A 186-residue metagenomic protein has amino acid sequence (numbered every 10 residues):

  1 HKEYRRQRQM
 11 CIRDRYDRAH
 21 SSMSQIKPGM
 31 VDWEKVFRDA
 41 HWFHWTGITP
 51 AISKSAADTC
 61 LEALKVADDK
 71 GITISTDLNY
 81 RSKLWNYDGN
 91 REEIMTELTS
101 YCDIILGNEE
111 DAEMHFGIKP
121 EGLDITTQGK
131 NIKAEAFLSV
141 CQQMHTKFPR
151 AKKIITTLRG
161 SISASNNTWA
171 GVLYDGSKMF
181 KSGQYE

Functional and structural regions predicted by a protein language model:
H1-I12: Single conserved hydrophobic/aromatic residue that forms the stacking wall/gate of nucleotide- or nucleobase-binding
R8, A40, C102: An anion/phosphate-binding loop that grips the pyrophosphate of nucleotide cofactors and donors
R13-K54: Conserved phosphate-binding/catalytic loop of the ribokinase/pfkB sugar-kinase fold
D58-G71, E93-Y101: Catalytic-core regions built around general acid/base machinery
V66-T73, F148-K152: A short helix->loop->beta-strand "cap" motif at the edges of active sites that frequently abuts
I74-S75, L106: Hydrophobic beta-strand scaffold residues
L84-S177: Conserved phosphate/ATP/ADP-binding segment of small-molecule kinases
F180-E186: Short pre-catalytic strand/loop immediately N-terminal to key active-site residues, enriched for Gly-Thr
